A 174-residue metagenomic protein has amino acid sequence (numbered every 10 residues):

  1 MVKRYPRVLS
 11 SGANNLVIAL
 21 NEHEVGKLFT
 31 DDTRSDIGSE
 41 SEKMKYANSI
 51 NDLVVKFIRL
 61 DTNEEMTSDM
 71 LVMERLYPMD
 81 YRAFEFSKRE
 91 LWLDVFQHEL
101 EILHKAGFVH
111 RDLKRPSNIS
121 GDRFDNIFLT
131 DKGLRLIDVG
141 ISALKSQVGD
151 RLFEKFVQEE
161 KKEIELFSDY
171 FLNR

Functional and structural regions predicted by a protein language model:
M1-V2, R34-S39, A47, E159-R174: Regulatory N- and C-terminal appendages and interdomain linkers associated with kinase/kinase-like NTP transferase
V2-Y46: ATP-binding glycine-rich loop module of kinase domains
A19-E22, E74-R75, L129-T130: Active-site beta-strand termini and strand-to-loop segments that position acidic
E24, L53, L71, R135-I137 (+1 more regions): Protein kinase-like catalytic core scaffold
K45, D52-D94: Conserved structural core of kinase catalytic domains
W92, K105, V109-D112, S117-R174: C-lobe/activation-segment region of protein kinase-like
H98-E99: Conserved hydrophobic core/spine positions of the Hanks-type protein kinase catalytic domain
